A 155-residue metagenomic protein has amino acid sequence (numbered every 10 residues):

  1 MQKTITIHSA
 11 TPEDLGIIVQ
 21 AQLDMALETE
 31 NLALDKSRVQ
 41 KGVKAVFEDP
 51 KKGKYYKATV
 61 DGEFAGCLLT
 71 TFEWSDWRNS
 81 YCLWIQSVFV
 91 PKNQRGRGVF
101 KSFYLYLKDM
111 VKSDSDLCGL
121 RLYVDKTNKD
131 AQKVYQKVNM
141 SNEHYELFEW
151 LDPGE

Functional and structural regions predicted by a protein language model:
I5-I18: A short beta-loop-alpha structural element at the N-terminal edge of CoA-dependent acyl/N-acetyltransferase catalytic
S9-P12, L23-S80, Q86, Y104 (+1 more regions): Acetyl-CoA-dependent GNAT
W74-I85, R95, D116-C118, E143: A conserved beta-turn-beta hairpin within the catalytic core of GNAT-like acetyltransferases that forms part
Q86, P91, R95, D125: Residue-level recognition of the GNAT/N-acetyltransferase active site
V90, G96-D109, K133, K137: Conserved acetyl-CoA-binding loop-helix of GNAT-fold acetyltransferases
K101, K126-H144, W150: Conserved active-site alpha-helix within GNAT-family acetyltransferase domains
K112-Y123: Conserved GNAT acetyl-CoA-binding A-motif
E149-E155: Short beta-strand-to-coil "C-cap" segments at the C-terminal boundary of structured domains/repeats, marking
